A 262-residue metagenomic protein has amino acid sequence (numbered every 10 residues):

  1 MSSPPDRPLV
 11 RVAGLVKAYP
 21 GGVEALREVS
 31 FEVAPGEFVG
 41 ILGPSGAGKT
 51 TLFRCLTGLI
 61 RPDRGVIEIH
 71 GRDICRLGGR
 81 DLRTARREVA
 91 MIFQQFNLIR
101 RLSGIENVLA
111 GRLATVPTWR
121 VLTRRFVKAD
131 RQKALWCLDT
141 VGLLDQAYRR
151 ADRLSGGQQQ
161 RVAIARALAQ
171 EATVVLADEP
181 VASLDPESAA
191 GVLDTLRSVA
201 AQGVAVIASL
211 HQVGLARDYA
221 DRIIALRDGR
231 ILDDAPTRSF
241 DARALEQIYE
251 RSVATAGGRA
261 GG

Functional and structural regions predicted by a protein language model:
L42-P44: The feature captures the beta-strand-to-loop junction immediately N-terminal to the Walker
T57: Helix-to-loop junction immediately C-terminal to a conserved catalytic motif
D73, V116-D145: Conserved ABC ATPase "signature" region
R150-L154, Q158: Conserved ABC ATPase signature
E171: Conserved catalytic motifs of ABC-family nucleotide-binding domains
V175-D178: Catalytic Walker B motif of ABC-type/P-loop ATPase nucleotide-binding domains
P186-S188: Helix N-cap at the start of a conserved alpha-helix in ABC-type nucleotide-binding domains
